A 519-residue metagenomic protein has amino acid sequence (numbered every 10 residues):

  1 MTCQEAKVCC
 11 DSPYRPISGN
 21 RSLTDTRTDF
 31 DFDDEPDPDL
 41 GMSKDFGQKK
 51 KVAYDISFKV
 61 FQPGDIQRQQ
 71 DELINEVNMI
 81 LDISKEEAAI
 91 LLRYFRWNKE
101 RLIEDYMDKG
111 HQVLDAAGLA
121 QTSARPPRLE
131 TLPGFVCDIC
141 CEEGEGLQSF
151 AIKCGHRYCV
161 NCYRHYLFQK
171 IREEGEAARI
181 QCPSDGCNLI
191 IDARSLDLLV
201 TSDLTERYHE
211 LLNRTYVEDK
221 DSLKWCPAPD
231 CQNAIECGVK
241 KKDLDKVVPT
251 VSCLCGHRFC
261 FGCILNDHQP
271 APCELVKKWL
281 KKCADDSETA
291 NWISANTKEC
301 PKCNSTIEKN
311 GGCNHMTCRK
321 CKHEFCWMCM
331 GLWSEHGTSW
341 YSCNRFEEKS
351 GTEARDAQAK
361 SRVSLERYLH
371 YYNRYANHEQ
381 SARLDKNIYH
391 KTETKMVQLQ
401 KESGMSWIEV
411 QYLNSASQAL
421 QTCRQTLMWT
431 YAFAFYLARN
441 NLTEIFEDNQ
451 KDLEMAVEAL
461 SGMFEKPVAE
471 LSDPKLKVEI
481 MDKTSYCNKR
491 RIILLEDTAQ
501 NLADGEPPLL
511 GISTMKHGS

Functional and structural regions predicted by a protein language model:
M1-Q67: PEST-like intrinsically disordered low-complexity regions enriched in serine, proline, threonine and acidic/polar
Q48-K50, Y54, F61-Y94, K99-E104 (+1 more regions): Cys/His-rich compact domains and repeats that use clustered cysteines and histidines to build disulfide
